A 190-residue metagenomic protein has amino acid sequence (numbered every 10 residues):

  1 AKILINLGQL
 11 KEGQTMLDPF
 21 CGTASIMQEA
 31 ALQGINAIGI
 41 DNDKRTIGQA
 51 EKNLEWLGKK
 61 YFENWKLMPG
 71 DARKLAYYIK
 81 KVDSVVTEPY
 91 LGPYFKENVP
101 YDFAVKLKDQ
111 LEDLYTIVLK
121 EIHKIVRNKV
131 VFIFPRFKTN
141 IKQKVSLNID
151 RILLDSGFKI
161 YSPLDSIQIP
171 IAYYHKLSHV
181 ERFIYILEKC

Functional and structural regions predicted by a protein language model:
A1-C190: Class I S-adenosyl-L-methionine-dependent methyltransferase catalytic core
